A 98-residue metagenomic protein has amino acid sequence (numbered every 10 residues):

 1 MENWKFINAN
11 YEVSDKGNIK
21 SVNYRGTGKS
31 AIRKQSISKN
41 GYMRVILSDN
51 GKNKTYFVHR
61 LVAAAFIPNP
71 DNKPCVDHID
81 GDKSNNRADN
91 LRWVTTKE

Functional and structural regions predicted by a protein language model:
M1-V76, D80-E98: Conserved recognition-core residues within compact binding domains
